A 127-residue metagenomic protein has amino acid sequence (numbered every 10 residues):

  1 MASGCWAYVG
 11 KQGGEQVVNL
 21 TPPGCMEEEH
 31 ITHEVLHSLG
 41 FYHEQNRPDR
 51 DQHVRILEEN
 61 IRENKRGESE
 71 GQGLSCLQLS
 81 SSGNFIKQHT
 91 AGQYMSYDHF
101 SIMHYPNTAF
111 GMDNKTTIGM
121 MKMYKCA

Functional and structural regions predicted by a protein language model:
M1-A127: Zinc-dependent metalloendopeptidases
